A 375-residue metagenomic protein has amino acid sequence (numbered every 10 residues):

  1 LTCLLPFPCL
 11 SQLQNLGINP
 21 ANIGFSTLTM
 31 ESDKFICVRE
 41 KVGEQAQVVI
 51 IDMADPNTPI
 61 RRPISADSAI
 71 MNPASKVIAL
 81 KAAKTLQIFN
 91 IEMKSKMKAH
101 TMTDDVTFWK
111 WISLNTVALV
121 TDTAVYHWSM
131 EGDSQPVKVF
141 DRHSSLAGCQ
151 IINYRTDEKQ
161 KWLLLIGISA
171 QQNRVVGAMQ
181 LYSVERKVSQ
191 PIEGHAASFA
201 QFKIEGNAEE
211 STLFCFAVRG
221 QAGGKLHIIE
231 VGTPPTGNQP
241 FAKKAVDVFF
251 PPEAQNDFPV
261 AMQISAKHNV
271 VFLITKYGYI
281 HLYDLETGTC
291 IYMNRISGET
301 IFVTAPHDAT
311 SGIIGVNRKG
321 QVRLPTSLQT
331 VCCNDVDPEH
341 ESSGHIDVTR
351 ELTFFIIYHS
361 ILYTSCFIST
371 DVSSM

Functional and structural regions predicted by a protein language model:
L1-T310, R318-V348, L352-I356, L362 (+2 more regions): WD40-like beta-propeller blades
